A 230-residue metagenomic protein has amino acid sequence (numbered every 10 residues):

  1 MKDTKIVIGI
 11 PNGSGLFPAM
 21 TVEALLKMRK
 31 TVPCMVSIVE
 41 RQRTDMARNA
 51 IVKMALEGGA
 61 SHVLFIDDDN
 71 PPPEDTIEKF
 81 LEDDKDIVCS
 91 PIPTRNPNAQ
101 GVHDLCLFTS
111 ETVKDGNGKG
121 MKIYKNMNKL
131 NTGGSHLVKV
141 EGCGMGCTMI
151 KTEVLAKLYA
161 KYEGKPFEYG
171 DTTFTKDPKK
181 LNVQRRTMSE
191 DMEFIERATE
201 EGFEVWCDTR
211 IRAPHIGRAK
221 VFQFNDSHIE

Functional and structural regions predicted by a protein language model:
M1-M46: N-proximal low-complexity "stem/linker" segments adjacent to membrane-targeting elements
M1-V7, K157-E230: C-terminal catalytic/acceptor-binding lobe
K30, L81, T199: Anion (oxyanion) recognition and catalysis
I38-E40, P91, T209: Residue-level recognition of beta-strand->loop/alpha-helix junctions
N49-H62: Active-site nucleotide-sugar/metal-binding loop of Leloir-type enzymes
V52, P73-K176: Conserved catalytic core of nucleotide-sugar-dependent glycosyltransferases
G59-P71: Short beta-strand-to-loop acidic/aromatic patch adjacent to the donor-nucleotide binding site
